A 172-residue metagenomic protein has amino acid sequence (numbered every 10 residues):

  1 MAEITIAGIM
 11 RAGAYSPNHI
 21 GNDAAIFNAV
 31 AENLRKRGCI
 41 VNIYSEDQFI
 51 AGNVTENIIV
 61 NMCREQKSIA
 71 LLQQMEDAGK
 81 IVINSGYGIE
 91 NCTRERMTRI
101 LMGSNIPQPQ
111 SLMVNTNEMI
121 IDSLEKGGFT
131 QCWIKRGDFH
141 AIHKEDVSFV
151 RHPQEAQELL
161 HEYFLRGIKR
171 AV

Functional and structural regions predicted by a protein language model:
A2, A7-M10, E76-G79, Y87-V172: Active-site nucleotide/adenylate-binding loops and adjacent lid/helix of ATP-dependent enzymes
M10-V114, M119: Conserved N-proximal alpha/beta basic substrate-recognition cap immediately N-terminal to, or forming the N-lobe
